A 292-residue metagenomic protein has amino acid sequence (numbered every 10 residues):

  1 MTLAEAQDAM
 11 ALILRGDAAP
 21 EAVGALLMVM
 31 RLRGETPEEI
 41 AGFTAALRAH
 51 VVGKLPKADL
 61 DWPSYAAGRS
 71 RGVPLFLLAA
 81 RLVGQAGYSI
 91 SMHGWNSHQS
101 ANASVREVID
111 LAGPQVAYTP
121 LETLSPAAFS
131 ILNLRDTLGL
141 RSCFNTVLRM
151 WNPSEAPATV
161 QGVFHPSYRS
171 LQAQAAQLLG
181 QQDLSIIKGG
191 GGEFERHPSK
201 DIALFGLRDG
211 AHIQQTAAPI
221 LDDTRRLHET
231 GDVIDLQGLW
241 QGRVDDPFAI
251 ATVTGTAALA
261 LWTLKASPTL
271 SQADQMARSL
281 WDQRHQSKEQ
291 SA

Functional and structural regions predicted by a protein language model:
M1-V73, A86, I90, D222 (+3 more regions): Acidic, glycine/proline-rich low-complexity segments that act as flexible tails and inter-domain linkers
L12-R15, V29, E35-I40, S97-A112 (+2 more regions): Short, structured segments at the rim of ligand-binding sites
A22, L75-A79, S104, Y168 (+1 more regions): Catalytic-loop motifs flanking and including active-site residues across diverse enzymes
L26, A79, Q172: Aromatic/hydrophobic pocket-lining residues that form π-stacking "cages" and hydrophobic walls in ligand
L32, A79-S89, L178-L179, T263: Alpha-helix C-terminal capping segments
L32-G34, A67-R71, S97-S100, P126 (+1 more regions): Short, small-residue-enriched loops and turns at beta-alpha junctions that line or gate enzyme active sites
A49-K54, G94, A112-A292: Glycine-rich anion-binding loops and their surrounding alpha/beta cores
P56-Y118: A generic, well-ordered mixed alpha/beta core segment in the N-terminal half of proteins
